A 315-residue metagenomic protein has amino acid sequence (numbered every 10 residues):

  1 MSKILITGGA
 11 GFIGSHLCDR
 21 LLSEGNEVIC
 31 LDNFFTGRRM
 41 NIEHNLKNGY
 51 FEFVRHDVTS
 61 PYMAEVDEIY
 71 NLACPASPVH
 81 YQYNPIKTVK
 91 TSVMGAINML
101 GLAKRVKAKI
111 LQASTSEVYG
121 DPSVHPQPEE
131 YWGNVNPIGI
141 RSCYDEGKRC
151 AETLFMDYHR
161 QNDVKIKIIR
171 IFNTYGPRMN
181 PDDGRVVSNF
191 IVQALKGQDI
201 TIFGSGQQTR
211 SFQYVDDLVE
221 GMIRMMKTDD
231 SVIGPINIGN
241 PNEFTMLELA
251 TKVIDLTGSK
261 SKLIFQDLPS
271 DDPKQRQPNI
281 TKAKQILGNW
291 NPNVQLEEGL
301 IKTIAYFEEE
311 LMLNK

Functional and structural regions predicted by a protein language model:
M1-T174, D216, Q275, K302-L313: N-terminal Rossmann-like NAD(P)+-binding domain of SDR-like oxidoreductases, especially those catalyzing
L17, M222-M226, A250-V253, L300-F307: Hydrophobic "lid"/C-terminal helical patch of Rossmann-like NAD(P)-dependent dehydrogenase/epimerase domains
N48, E129-V135, N162-D163, I191-I202 (+2 more regions): A short C-terminal helix-loop "cap" of Rossmann-like NAD(P)-dependent dehydrogenase/epimerase domains
R55-H56, G204, D267: Short loop/edge segments at beta-strand edges and connector loops that shape dinucleotide/nucleotide cofactor-binding
C143, D183, V215, M246 (+3 more regions): Amphipathic alpha-helical segment in the mid-to-C-terminal domain of diverse UDP/GDP-sugar glycosyltransferases
R149, V164-K165, T174-N189, K196-D199 (+6 more regions): Glycine/proline-rich active-site loop of Rossmann-fold NAD(P)-dependent oxidoreductases
C150, L154, Y158, F190 (+2 more regions): Hydrophobic alpha-helix immediately C-terminal to the catalytic Tyr-X-X-X-Lys motif of short-chain
V215, P235, P269-N291, I301-K302: Conserved C-terminal active-site "lid" loop/helix of NAD(P)H-dependent oxidoreductases that clamps the redox cofactor
